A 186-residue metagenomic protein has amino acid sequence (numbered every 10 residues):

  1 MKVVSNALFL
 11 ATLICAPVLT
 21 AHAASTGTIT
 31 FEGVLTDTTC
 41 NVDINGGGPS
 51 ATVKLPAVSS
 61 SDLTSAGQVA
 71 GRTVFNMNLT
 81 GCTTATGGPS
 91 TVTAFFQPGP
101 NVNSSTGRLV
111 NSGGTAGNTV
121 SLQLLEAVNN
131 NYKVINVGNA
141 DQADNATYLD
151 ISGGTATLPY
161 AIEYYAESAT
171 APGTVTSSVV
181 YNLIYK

Functional and structural regions predicted by a protein language model:
K2-N6, L19-K186: Mature extracellular/passenger domains of Gram-negative fimbrial/pilin and adhesin proteins
F9-P17: Bacterial N-terminal signal peptides
